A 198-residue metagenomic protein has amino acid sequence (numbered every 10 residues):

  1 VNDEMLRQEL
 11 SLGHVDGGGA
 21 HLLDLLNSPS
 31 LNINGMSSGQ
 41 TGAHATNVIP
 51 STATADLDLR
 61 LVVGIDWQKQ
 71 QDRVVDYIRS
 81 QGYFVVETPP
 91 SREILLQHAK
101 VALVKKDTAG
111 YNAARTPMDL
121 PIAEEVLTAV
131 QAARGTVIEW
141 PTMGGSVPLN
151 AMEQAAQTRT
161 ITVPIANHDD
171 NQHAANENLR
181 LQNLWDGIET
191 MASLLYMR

Functional and structural regions predicted by a protein language model:
V1-T52, R60, I65-R73, Q81 (+1 more regions): An extended, acidic, His-containing surface patch that forms the Zn2+-binding/catalytic region of metallohydrolases
L57: Active-site helix-to-loop segments that bind/position phosphate- or nucleotide-bearing substrates and donors across
